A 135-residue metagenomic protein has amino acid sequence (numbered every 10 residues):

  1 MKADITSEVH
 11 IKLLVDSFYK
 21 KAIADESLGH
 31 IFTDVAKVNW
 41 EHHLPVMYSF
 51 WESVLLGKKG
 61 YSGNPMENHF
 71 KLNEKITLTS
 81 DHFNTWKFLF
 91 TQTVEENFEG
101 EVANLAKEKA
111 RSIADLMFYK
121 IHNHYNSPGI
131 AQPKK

Functional and structural regions predicted by a protein language model:
M1-K135: Core of compact, soluble alpha-helical bundle domains
